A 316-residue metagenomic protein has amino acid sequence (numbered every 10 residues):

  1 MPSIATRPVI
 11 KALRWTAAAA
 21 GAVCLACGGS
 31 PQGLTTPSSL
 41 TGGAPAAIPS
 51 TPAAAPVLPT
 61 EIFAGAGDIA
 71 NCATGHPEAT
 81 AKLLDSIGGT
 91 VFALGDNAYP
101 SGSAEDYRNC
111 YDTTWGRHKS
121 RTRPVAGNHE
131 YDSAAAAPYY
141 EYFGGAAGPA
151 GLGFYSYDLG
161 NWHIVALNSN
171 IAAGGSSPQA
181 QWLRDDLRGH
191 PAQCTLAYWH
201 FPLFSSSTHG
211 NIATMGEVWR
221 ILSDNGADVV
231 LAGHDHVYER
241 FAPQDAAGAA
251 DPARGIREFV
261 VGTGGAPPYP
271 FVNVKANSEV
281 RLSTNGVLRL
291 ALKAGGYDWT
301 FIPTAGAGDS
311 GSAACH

Functional and structural regions predicted by a protein language model:
M1-K11: N-terminal secretory signal peptides that target proteins for export/translocation
V23-A26: C-terminal motif of bacterial Sec signal peptides marking the signal peptidase cleavage site
G28-P31: Bacterial signal peptide processing site
T36-N109, A173-P178, D185, S205-S206: N-terminal active-site segment of His-dependent metallophosphoesterases
F63-G65, V91-A93, P124-V125, A197 (+1 more regions): Residue-level marker for buried hydrophobic side chains located in beta-strands that build the well-ordered beta-sheet
D68, G95-D96, G127-N128, L167 (+2 more regions): Active-site glycine-centered loops adjacent to acidic/histidine catalytic or metal-binding residues that shape
D85, G102-T195, H209-D224, V229 (+1 more regions): Extended active-site neighborhood of metal-dependent phosphoesterases/phosphodiesterases
W299-S310: Short, solvent-exposed aromatic-acidic interface loops
